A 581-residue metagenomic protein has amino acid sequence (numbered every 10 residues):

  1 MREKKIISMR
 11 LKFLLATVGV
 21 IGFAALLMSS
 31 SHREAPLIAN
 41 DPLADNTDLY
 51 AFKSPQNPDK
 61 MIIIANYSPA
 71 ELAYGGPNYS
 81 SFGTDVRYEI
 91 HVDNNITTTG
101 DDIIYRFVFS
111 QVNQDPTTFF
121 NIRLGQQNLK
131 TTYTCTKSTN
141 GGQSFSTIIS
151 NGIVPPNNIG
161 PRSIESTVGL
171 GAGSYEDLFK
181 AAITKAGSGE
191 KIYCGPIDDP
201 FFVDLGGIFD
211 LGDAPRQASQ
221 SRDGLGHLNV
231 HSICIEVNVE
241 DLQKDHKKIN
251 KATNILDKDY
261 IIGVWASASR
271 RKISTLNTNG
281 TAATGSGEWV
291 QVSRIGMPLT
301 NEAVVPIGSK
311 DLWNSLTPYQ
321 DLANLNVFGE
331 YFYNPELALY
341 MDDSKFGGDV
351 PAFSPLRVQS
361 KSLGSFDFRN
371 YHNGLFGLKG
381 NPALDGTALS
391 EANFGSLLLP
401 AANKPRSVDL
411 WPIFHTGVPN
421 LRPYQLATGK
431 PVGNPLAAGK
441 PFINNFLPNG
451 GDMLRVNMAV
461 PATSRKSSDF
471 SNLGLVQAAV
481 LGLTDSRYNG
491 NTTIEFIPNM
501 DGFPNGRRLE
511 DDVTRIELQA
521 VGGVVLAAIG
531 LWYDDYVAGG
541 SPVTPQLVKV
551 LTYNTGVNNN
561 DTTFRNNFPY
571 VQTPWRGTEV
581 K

Functional and structural regions predicted by a protein language model:
M1-R10: N-terminal secretory signal peptides that target proteins for export/translocation
K5, L26-M28: Intrinsic disorder/low-complexity segments
L11-L15: Short, hydrophobic alpha-helical membrane anchors of single-pass surface/secreted proteins
A16-A25: Bacterial N-terminal signal peptides
S29-K581: Surface-exposed extracytoplasmic segments
